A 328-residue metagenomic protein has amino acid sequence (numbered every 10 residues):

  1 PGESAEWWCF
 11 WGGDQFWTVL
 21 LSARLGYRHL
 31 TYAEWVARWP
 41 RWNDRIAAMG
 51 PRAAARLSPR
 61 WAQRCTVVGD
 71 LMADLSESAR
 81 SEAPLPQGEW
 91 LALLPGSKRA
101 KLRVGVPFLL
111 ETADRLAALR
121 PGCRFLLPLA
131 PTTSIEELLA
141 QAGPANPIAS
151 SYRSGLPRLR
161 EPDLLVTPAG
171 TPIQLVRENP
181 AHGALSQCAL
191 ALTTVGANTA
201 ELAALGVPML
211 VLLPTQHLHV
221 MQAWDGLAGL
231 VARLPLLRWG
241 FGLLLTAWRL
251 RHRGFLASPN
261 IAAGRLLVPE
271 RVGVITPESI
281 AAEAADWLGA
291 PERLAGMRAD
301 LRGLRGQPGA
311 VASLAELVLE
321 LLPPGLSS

Functional and structural regions predicted by a protein language model:
P1-G12, F16, Y152-G155, T215 (+3 more regions): Conserved N-terminal ligand/cofactor-binding loop architecture of enzyme catalytic domains
P1-R80, L93-G105, R115-A118, G122 (+2 more regions): Active-site and donor-binding regions of nucleotide-sugar-utilizing enzymes
C9-F10, E178-L230: A donor-sugar binding/catalytic signature common to diverse glycosyltransferases and related nucleotide-sugar
A48, T66-V68, I173-E178, P269-T276: Short acidic-hydrophobic, aromatic-tinged amphipathic segments that line or gate anion-handling sites
P86-A92, C123-R124: Charged active-site motifs of nucleotide-sugar-dependent glycosyltransferases
K101-L185: Donor-nucleotide binding loops and adjacent catalytic segments primarily of GT-B fold Leloir glycosyltransferases
A204-S279: Catalytic binding pocket for nucleotide-activated donors in carbohydrate/polymer assembly enzymes
A262-S328: C-terminal amphipathic helix plus adjacent low-complexity, charged tail appended to glycosyltransferase catalytic
